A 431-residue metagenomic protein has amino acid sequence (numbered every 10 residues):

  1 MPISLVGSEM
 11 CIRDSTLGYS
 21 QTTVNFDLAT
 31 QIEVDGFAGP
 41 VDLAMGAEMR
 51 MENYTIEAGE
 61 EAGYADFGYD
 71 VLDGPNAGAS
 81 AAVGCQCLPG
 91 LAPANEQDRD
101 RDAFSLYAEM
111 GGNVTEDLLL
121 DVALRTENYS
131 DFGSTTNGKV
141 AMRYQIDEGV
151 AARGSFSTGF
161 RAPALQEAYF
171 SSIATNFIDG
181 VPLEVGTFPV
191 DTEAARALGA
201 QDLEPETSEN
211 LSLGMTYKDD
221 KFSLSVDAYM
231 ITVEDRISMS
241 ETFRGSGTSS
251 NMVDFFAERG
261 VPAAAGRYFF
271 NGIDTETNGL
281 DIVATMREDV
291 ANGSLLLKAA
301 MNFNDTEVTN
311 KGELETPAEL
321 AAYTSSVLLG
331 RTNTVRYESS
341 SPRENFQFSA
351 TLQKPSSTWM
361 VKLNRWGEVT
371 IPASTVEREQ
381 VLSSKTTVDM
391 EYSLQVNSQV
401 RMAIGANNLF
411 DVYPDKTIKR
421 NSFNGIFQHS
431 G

Functional and structural regions predicted by a protein language model:
M1-G7, I12: Single conserved hydrophobic/aromatic residue that forms the stacking wall/gate of nucleotide- or nucleobase-binding
V24-T30, L106-G112, V140-Y144, L213-Y217 (+6 more regions): Residues on the lipid-exposed face of transmembrane beta-strands in outer-membrane beta-barrel proteins
Q31-V41, V114-D117, G149, K221-S223 (+4 more regions): Short loop/turn motifs that connect adjacent beta-strands in outer-membrane beta-barrel proteins
I32, A47-T55, F104, L124-S130 (+10 more regions): Transmembrane beta-strands of outer-membrane beta-barrel pores
M45, A228-A373: Gram-negative outer-membrane beta-barrel transporters
N95-D102, F160-D227, I231-T232, R259-L280 (+3 more regions): Outer-membrane beta-barrel signature, preferentially recognizing the C-terminal barrel domain of Gram-negative
A174, S339-S340, N345, V381-K385 (+1 more regions): C-terminal beta-signal and terminal closure region of outer-membrane beta-barrel proteins
V233, D305, L363-P372, S393-G431: C-terminal beta-signal and adjacent terminal beta-strands/loops of Gram-negative outer-membrane beta-barrel proteins
